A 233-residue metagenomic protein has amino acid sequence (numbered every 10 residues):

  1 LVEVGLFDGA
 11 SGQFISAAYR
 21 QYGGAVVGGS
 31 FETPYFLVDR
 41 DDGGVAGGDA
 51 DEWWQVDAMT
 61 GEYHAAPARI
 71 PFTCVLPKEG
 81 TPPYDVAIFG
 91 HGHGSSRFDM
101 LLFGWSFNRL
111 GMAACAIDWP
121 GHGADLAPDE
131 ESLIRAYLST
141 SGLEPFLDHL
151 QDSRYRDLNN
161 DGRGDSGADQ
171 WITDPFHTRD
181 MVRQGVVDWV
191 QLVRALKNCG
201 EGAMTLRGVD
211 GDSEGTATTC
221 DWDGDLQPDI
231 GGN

Functional and structural regions predicted by a protein language model:
L1-S16, Q151-A168, L226: Short, charged N-terminal helix-start/capping segments
V2-P82: N-terminal cap/lid segment of alpha/beta-hydrolase-fold proteins
G24, L192, N233: P-loop NTPase catalytic cores that bind/hydrolyze ATP
V27-G29, I70-F72, N160-Q170, G224-N233: Extended, compositionally biased low-complexity polar/Lys-Gly-rich tracts and adjacent boundary/linker regions are
D41-G61, R69, T81-D210: Cap/lid segment of the alpha/beta-hydrolase catalytic domain
R207-N233: Primarily recognizes the serine-hydrolase "nucleophile elbow" in alpha/beta-hydrolase and SGNH/GDSL folds
